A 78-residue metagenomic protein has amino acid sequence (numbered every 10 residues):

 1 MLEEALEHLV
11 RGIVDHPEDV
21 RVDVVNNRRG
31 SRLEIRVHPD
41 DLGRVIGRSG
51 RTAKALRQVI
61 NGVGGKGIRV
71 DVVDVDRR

Functional and structural regions predicted by a protein language model:
M1-L42, T52-R78: RNA-contacting regions in translation and RNA-metabolism proteins, encompassing KH/S1 modules where present
I46-G50: Glycine-centered tight-turn and secondary-structure capping sites
